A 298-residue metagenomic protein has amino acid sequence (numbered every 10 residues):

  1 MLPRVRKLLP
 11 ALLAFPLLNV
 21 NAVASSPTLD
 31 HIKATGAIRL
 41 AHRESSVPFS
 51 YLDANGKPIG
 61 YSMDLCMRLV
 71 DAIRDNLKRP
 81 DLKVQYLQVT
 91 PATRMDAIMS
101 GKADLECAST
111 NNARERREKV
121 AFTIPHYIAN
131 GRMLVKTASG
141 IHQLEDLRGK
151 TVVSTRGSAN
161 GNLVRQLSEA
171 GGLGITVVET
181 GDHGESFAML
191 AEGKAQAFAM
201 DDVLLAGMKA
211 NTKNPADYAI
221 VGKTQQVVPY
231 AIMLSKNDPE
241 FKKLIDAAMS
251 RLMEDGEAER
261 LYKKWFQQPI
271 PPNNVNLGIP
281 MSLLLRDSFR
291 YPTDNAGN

Functional and structural regions predicted by a protein language model:
S25-E106, D255: Extracytoplasmic small-molecule ligand-binding "clamshell" domains of the periplasmic binding protein/Venus flytrap
L29, D64-A72, E145, K150-T151 (+3 more regions): Extended ligand-binding regions for polar small-molecule ligands
A37-R43, I59, L144-G161: Short loop->beta-strand "edge-of-pocket" segments that line small-molecule binding or catalytic clefts across diverse
H42-S46, L87-A92, G101-A113, T137 (+4 more regions): Beta->alpha turn/N-cap motifs
E44, Y127-A138, A210-M249, Q268-G297: Periplasmic-binding protein-like
M67, K78-D146, L284-A296: Acidic, polar ligand-binding/catalytic clefts
M67-K83, N160-E179, K209-N214: Ligand-binding cleft/hinge of the Venus flytrap
A92-T93, C107-E118, L163-A170, A188-E192 (+2 more regions): A ligand-binding cleft/hinge motif common to bilobed small-molecule-binding domains
